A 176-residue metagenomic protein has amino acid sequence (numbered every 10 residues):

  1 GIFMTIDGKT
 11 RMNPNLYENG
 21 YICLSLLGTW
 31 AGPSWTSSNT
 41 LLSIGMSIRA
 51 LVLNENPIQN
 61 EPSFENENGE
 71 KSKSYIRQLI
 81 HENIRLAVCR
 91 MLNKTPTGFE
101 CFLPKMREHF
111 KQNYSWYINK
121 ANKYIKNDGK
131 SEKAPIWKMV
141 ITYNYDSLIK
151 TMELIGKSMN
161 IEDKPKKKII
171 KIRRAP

Functional and structural regions predicted by a protein language model:
F3-A175: Domain-scale recognition of soluble eukaryotic interaction modules
